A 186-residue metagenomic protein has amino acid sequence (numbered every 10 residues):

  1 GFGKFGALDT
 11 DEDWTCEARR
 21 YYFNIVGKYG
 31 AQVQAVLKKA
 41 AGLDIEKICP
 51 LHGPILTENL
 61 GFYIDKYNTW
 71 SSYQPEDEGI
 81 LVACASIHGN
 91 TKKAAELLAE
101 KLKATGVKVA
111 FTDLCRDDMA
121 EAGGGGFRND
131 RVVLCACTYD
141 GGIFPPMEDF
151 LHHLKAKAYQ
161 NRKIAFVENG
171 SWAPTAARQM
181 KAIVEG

Functional and structural regions predicted by a protein language model:
G1-P50, P54-E58: Metallo-beta-lactamase
Y21-N24, P50-T57, L102-V107, N129-F144: Acidic/glycine-enriched edge-of-secondary-structure segments
C49-E76: Short N-terminal or domain-adjacent regulatory/targeting segments
L60-N68, A94, A110-E121, G142-F150: A general structural motif
G79-A83, A165: Conserved beta-strand elements of the Class I
A95-A110, E185-G186: Short helix-loop-beta junction
R116-G186: Helix-loop-strand module that forms the ligand-binding subsite of alpha/beta enzymes
